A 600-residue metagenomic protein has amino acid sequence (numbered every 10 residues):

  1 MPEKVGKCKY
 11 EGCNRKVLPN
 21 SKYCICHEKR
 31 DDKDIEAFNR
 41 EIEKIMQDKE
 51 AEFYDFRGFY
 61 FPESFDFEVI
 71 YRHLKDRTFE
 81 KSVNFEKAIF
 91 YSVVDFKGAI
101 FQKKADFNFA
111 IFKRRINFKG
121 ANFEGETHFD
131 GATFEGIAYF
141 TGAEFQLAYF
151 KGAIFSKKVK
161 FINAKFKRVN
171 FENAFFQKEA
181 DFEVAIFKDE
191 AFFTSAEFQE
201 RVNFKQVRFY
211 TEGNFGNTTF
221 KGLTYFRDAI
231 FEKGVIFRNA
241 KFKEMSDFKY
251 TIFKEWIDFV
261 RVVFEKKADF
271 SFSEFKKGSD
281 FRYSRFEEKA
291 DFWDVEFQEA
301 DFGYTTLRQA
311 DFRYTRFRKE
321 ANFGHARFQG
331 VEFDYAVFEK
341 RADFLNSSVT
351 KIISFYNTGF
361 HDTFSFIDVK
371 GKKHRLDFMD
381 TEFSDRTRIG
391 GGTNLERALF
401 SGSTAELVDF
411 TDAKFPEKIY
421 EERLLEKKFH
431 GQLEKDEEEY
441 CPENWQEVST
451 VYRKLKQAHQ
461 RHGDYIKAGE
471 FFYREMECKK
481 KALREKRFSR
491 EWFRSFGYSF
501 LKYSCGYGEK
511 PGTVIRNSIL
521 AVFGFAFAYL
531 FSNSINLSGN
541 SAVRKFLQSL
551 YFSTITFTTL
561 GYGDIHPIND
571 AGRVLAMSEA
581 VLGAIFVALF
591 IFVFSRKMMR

Functional and structural regions predicted by a protein language model:
M1-F496: N-terminal leader/targeting and pre-domain segments
E28-K29, N533, M599: A generic structural signal for secondary-structure junctions that act as hinges or helix/strand caps at the edges
E52, H462, I466, A482 (+6 more regions): Short secondary-structure junctions and interdomain/linker hinges
K454, V514, M577-A580: Hydrophobic alpha-helical transmembrane segments of multi-pass small-molecule transporters/permeases
F488-S532: Transmembrane alpha-helical segments and their cytosolic interface motifs in multi-pass membrane proteins
F523-F525, N540-R600: Pore domain of cation channels
L530-N540: Helix-to-loop transition at the C-terminal end of transmembrane segments
